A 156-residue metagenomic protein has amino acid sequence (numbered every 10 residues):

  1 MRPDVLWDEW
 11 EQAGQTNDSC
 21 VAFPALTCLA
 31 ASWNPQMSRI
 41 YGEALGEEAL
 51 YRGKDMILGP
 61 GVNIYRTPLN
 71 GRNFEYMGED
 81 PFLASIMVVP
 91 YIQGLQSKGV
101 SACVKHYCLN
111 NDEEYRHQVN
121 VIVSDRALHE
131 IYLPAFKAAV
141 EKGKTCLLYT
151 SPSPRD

Functional and structural regions predicted by a protein language model:
M1-S151, R155: Glycoside hydrolase catalytic-domain context in secreted enzymes
